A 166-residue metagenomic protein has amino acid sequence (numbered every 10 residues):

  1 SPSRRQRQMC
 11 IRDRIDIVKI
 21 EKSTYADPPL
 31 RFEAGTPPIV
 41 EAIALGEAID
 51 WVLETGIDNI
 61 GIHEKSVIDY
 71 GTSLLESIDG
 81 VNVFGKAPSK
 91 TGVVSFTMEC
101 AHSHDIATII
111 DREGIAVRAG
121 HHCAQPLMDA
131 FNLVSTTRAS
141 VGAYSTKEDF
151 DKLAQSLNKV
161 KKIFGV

Functional and structural regions predicted by a protein language model:
S1-I11: Single conserved hydrophobic/aromatic residue that forms the stacking wall/gate of nucleotide- or nucleobase-binding
I15-K19, S23-V40: A short glycine-threonine-serine/GTX helix/turn-capping micro-motif
P29, T91-V93, V134-R138: Short, solvent-exposed beta-strand edge segments and adjacent coil->beta transition regions
E33, V52-H102, G165: Conserved small-domain helix->loop->beta segment predominantly found in fold-type I
E41, G46, R112, A116 (+1 more regions): PLP-dependent enzyme catalytic core of the Aspartate aminotransferase-like
D50, D69-Y70, Q155-N158: Solvent-exposed alpha-helix faces
A101-A107, T146-D151: Short, conserved charged micro-motifs
